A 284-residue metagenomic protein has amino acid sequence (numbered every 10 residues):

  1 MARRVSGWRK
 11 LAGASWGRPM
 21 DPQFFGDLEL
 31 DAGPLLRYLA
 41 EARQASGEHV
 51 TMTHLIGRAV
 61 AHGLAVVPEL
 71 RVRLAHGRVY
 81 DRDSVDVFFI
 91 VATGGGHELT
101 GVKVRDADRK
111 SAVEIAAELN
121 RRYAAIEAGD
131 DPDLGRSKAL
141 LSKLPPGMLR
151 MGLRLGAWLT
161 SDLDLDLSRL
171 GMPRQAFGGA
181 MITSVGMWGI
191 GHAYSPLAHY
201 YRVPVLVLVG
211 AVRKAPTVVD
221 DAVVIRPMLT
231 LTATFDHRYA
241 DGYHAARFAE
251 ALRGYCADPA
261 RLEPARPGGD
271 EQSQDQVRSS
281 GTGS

Functional and structural regions predicted by a protein language model:
M1-S284: C-terminal catalytic/motor cores of large multi-domain enzyme assemblies
